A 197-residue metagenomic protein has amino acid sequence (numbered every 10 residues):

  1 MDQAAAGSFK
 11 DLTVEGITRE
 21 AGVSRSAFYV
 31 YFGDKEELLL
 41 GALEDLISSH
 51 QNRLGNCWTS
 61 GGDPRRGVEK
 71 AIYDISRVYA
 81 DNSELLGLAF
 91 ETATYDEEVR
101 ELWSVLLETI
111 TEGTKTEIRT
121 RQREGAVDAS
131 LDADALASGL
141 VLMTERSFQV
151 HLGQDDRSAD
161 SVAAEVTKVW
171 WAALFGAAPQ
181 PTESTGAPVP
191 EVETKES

Functional and structural regions predicted by a protein language model:
M1-D2, A6, A42-E69, L86-G87: Amphipathic alpha-helical linker/stalk segments
Q3-E37, G41: Helix-turn-helix
A6-K10, N82, E124: Short coil/turn segments at alpha/beta junctions that flank glycine-rich nucleotide-binding fingerprints
F32, E91-Y95: Short helix-capping/turn signature of helix-turn-helix
G41, G55-D81, A133-L140, A163: Hydrophobic alpha-helical connector segments
S48-Q51, V78-D81, G87, E97-E124 (+3 more regions): Amphipathic alpha-helical packing segments from all-alpha helical-bundle domains
R100, Q122-K168, A177-V192: Hydrophobic/aromatic-rich alpha-helical bundle segments in the mid-to-C-terminal region
